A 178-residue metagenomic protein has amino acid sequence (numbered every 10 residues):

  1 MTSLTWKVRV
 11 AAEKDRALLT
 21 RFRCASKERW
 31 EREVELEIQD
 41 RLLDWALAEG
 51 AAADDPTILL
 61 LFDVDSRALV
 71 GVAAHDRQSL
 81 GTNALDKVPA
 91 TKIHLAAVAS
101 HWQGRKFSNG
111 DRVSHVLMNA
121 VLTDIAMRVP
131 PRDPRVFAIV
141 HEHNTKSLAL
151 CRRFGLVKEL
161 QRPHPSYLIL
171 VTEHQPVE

Functional and structural regions predicted by a protein language model:
M1-W30, T172-E178: Conserved N-terminal entry element of GNAT/NAT acetyltransferase domains
W6, D55-T57, R132-V136: Residue-level recognition of the N-termini of beta-strands and the immediately preceding loop/turn
E13, R29-Q103, D124-M127: Acetyl-CoA-dependent GNAT
A17-A25, R41, P56, V116 (+1 more regions): Alpha-helical elements of Rossmann-like donor-binding domains used by nucleotide-donor carbohydrate transfer enzymes
F22-A25, L150-F154: Alpha-helical interaction/dimerization surfaces of two-component signaling modules
V98, G104-A126, A149, R153: Conserved acetyl-CoA-binding loop-helix of GNAT-fold acetyltransferases
V121-D124, R132-L148: Conserved beta-strand-loop-alpha-helix junction that forms the acyl-donor binding cleft
F137-I139, R152-T172: Conserved catalytic-core motifs of GNAT/GCN5-like acyltransferases
